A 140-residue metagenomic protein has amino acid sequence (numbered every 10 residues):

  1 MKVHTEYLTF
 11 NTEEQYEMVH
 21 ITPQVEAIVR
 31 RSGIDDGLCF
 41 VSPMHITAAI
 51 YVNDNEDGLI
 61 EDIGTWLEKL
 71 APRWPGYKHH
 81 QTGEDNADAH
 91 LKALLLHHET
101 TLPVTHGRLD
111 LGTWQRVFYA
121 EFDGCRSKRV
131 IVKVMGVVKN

Functional and structural regions predicted by a protein language model:
M1-N140: Active-site histidine-anchored catalytic micro-motif
